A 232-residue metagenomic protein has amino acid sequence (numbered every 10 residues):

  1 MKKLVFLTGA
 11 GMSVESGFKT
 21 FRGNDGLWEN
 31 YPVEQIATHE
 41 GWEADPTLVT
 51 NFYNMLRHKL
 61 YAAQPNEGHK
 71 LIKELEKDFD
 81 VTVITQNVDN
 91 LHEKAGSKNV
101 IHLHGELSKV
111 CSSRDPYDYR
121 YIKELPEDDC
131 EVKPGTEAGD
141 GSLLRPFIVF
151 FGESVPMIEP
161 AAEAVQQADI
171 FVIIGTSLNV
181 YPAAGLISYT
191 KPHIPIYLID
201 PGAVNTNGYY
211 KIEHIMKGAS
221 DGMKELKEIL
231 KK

Functional and structural regions predicted by a protein language model:
M1-K232: Conserved catalytic core of sirtuin-type NAD+-dependent deacylases
